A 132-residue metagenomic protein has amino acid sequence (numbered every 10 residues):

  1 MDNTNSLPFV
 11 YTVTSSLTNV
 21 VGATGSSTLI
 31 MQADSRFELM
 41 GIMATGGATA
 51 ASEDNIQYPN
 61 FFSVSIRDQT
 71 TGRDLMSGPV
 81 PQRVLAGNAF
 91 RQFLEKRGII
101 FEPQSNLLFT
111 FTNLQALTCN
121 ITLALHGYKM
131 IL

Functional and structural regions predicted by a protein language model:
M1-L132: Beta-strand-centric surfaces of beta-sandwich/beta-rich domains
